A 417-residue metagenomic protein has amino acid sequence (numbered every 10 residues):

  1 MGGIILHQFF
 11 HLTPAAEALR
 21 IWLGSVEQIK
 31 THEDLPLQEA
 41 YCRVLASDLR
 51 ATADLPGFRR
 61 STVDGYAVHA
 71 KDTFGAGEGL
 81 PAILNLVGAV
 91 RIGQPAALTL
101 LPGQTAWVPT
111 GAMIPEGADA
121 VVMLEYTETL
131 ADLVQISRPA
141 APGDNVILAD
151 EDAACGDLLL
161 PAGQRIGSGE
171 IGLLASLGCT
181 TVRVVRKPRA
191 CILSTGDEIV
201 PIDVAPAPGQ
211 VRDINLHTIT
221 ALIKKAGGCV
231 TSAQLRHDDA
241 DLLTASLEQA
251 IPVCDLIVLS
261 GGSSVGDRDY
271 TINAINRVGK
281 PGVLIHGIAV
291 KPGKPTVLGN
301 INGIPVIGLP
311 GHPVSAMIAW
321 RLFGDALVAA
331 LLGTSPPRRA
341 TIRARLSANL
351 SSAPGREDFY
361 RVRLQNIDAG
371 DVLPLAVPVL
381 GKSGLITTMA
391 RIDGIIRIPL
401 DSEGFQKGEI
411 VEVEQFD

Functional and structural regions predicted by a protein language model:
M1-E78, S335-R361: Short, low-complexity N-terminal leaders and the immediately following helix N-cap/first helix
G2-G3, H7-A15, L49, Y66-H237 (+3 more regions): Short, glycine/charged-enriched hinge/interface segments at domain edges or termini
W22-L23, V258, H312: Catalytic, metal-anchored helix/loop core of enzyme active sites in primary metabolism
L23-K30, D48, A70, I114 (+10 more regions): Structural signal for hydrophobic packing residues in well-ordered secondary-structure cores of soluble enzyme domains
Q28-L37, R59-L84, G117-D132, L364-M389 (+1 more regions): Short beta-strand/loop turn elements enriched in aromatics
E33-E39, S47, G93, A153 (+2 more regions): Flexible glycine/proline-rich
D119-A120, V204-P206, D269-N273, W320-L322 (+1 more regions): Short amphipathic alpha-helical segments
V204-A205, I214-V297: Acidic, glycine-rich loop-and-beta core segments that form the ion-binding/anion-interacting portion of active sites
